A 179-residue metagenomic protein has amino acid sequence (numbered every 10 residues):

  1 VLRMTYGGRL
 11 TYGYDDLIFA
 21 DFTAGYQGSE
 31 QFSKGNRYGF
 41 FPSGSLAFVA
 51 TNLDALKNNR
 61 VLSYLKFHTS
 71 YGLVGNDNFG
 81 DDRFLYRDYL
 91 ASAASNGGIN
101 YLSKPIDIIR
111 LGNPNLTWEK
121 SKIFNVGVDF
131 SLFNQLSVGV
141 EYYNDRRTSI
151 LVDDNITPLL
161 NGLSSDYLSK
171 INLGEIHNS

Functional and structural regions predicted by a protein language model:
V1-S179: Extracellular/periplasmic, surface-exposed regions of secreted and cell-surface proteins
